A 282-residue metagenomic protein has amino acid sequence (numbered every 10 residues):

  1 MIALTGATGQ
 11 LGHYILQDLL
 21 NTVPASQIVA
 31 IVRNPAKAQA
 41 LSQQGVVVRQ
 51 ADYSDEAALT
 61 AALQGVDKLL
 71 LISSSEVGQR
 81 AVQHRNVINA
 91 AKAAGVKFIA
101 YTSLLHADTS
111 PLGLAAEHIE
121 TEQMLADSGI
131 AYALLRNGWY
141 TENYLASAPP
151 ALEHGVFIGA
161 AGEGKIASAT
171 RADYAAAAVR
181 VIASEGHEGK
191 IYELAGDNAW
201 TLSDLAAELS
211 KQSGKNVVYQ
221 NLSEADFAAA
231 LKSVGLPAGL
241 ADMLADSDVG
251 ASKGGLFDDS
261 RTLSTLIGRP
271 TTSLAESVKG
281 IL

Functional and structural regions predicted by a protein language model:
M1-K37, S54-A57, Q64, S75-Q79 (+8 more regions): Oxidoreductase cofactor-interface core, primarily capturing Rossmann-like NAD(P)-dependent enzymes
A3, R49, I267: Conserved Rossmann-like nucleotide-binding pocket used by diverse enzymes that bind dinucleotide cofactors
K37-Q44, A61: Short loop/helix-cap segments at secondary-structure boundaries that form the rim of catalytic
S42-S54: Rossmann-fold cofactor-recognition segment
L256-D259: N-terminal alpha-helical segment
T262-L282: Amphipathic terminal alpha-helices
